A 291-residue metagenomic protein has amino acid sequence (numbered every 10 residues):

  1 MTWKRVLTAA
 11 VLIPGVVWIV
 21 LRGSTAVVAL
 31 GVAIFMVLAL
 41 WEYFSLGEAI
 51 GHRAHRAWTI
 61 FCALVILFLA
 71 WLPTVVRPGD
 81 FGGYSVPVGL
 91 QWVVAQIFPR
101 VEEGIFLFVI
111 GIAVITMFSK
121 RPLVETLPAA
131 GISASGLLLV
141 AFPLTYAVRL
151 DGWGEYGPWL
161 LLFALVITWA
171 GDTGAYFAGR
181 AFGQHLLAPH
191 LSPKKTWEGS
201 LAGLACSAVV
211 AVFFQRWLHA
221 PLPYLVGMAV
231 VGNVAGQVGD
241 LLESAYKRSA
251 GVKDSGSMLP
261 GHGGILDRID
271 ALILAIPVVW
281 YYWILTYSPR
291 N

Functional and structural regions predicted by a protein language model:
M1-V231: Membrane-embedded alpha-helical bundles of polytopic integral membrane proteins
Y176-G179, K247, A275: Generic transmembrane alpha-helix signature in multi-pass membrane proteins, especially transporters/channels
S249-L272: Interfacial loop-to-transmembrane junctions
I273, P277-Y282: Hydrophobic alpha-helical transmembrane segments of membrane transport and translocation systems, primarily multi-pass
Y282-N291: Juxtamembrane boundary at the C-terminal end of a transmembrane helix
